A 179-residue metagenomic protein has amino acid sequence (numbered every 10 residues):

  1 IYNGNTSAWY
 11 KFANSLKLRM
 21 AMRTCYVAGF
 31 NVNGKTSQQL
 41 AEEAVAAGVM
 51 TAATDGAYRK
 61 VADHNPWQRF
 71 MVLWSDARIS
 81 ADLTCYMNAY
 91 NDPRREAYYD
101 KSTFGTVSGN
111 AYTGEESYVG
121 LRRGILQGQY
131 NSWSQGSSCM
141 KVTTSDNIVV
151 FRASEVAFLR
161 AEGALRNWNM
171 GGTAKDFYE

Functional and structural regions predicted by a protein language model:
I1-E179: Structured, solvent-exposed acidic/aromatic patches
